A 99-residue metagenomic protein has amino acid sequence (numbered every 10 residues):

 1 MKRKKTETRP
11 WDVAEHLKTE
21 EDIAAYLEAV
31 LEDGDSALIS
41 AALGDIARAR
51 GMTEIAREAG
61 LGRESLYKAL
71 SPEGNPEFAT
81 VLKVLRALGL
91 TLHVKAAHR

Functional and structural regions predicted by a protein language model:
M1-A42: N-terminal flexible/basic segments that precede or flank functional cores
Y26, L31, L66-K68, A79: Extended, folded domain segments that form the structural surfaces/walls around functional sites
E32, G60, A97-R99: Long, contiguous binding/interaction regions
E32, R48, S71-G74: Alpha-solenoid HEAT/Armadillo repeat architecture
R48-K68: Short alpha-helical DNA-recognition segment
F78-K95: DNA major-groove recognition helix of helix-turn-helix/homeodomain DNA-binding modules
